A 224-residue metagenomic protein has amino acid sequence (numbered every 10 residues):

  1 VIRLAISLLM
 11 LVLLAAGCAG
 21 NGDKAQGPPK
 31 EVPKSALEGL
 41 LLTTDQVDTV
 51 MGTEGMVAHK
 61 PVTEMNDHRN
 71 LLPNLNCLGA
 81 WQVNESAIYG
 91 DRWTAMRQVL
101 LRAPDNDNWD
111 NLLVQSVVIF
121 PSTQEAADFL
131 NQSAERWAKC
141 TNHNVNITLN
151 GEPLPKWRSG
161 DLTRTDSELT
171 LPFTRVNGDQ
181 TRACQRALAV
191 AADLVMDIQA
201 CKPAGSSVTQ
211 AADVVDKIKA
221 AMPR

Functional and structural regions predicted by a protein language model:
V1-L11: N-terminal export and membrane-targeting signals
L14-G17: C-terminal motif of bacterial Sec signal peptides marking the signal peptidase cleavage site
A19-L100: N-terminal "mature-domain start" segment
V62-T63, W137-A183: Short Gly/Thr-rich strand-loop-strand
R97-N131: A short acidic-to-branched-hydrophobic micro-motif
N111-V114, Q180-R186: Short, surface-exposed coil-to-beta transition loops
L113-S116, A189-K202: Short, well-ordered beta-strand elements
Q199-R224: Surface-exposed amphipathic alpha-helical segments
